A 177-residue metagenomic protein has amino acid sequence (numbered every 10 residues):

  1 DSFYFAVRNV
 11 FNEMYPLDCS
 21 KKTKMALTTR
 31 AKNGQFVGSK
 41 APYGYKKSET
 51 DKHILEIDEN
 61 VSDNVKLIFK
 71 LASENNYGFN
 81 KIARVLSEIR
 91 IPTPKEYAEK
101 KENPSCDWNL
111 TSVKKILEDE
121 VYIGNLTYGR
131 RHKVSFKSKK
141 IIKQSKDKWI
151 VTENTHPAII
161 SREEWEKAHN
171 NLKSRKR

Functional and structural regions predicted by a protein language model:
D1-R177: Conserved catalytic breakage-reunion loop centered on the nucleophilic residue
